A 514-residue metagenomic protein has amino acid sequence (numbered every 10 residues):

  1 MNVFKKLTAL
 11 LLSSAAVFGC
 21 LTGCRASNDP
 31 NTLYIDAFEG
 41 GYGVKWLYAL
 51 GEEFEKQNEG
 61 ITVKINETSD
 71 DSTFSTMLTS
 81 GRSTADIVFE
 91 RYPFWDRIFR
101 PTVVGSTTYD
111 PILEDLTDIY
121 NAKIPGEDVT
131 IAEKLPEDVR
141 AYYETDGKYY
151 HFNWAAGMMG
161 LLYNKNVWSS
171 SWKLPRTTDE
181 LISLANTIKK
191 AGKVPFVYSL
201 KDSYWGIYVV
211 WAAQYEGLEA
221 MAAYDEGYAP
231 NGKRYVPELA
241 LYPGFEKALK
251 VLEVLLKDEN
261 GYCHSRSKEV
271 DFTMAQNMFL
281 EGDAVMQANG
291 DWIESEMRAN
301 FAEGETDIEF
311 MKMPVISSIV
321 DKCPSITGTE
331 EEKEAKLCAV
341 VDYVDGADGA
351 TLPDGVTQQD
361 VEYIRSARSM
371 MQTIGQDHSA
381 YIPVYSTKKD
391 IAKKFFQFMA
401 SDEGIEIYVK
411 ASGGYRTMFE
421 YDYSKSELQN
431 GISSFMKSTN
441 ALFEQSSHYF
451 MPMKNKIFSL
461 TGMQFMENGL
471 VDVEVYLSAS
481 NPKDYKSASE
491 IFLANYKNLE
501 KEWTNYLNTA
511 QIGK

Functional and structural regions predicted by a protein language model:
M1-Y34, K56, K501-K514: Short, low-complexity disordered leader/linker segments with a strong preference for bacterial N-terminal type II
D29-G41, I61-N66, D86-I87, F196: Short, well-ordered beta-strand elements
E53, Q57-K134, N166-R176, M278: Extracytoplasmic "Venus flytrap"/periplasmic binding protein-like
K56, K123, Y143-V209, G217-V270 (+2 more regions): Helix-loop-helix "hinge/cap" segment bordering the ligand-binding cleft or interdomain interface
W95-M158, K173, I182, E330-R365: Hinge/lid segment of periplasmic solute-binding proteins
A185-I188, D225-E269, A299, I308-V361: Glycine-centered hinge/linker elements that transmit conformational signals in sensory and ligand-binding systems
A284-V285, V341-G414: Bilobed periplasmic-binding protein/Venus flytrap-like ligand-binding cleft at the lobe interface of extracytoplasmic
I405-E406, T417-K514: Conserved C-terminal helix/tail region of periplasmic/extracytoplasmic solute-binding proteins
